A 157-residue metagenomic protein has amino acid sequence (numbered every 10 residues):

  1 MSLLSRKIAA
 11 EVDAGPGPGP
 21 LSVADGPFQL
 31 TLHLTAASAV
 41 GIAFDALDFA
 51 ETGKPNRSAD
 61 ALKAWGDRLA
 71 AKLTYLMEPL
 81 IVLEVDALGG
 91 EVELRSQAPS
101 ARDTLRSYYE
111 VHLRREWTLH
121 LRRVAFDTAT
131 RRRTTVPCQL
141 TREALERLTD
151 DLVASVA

Functional and structural regions predicted by a protein language model:
M1-L73: Charge-rich, low-complexity N-terminal segments
G17-L32, R114-E116, T128-R132, V136-R142: Interfaces that engage single-stranded nucleic acids at replication/repair/recombination sites
D25, A98-A101, R123-T128: Short acidic, glycine-rich loop/turn motifs
L30-L34, R106-R115, L119-L121, L148-T149: Short, structured motif recognition centered on aromatic/hydrophobic residues
T35-A37, L47, T52, P99 (+4 more regions): Generic structural motif
A43-E110: The feature represents the first ordered module of a protein
P99-L105, H112-R114, C138-A144: Short, low-complexity cationic-aromatic patches
L119-A157: Mixed-charge, glycine-accented linear interaction segment located at domain edges/termini
